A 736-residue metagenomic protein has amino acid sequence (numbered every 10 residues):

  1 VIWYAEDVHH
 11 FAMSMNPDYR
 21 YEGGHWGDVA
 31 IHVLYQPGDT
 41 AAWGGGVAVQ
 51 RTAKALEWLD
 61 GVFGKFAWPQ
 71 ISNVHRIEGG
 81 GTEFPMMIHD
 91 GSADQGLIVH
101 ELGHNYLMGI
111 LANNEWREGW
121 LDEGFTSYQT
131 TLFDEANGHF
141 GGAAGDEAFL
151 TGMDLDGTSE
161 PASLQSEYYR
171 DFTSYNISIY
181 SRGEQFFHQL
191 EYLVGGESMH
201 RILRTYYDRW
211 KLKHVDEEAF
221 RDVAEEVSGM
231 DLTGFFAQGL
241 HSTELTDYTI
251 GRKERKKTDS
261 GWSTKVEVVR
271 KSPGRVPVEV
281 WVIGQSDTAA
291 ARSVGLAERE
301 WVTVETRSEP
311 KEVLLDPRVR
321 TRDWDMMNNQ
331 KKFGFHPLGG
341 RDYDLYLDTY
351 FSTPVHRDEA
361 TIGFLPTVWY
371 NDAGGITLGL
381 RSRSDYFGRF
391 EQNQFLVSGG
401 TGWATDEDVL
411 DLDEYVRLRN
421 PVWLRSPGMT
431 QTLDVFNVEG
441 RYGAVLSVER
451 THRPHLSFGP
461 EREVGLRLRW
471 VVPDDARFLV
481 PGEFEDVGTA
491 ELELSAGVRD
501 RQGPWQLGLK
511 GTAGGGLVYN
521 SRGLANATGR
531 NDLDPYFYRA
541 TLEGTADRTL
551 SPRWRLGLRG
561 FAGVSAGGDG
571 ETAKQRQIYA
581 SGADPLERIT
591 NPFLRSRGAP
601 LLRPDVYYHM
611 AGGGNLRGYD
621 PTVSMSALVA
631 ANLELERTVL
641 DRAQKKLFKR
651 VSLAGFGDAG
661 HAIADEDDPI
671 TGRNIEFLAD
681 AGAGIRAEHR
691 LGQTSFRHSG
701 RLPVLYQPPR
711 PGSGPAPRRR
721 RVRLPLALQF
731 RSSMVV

Functional and structural regions predicted by a protein language model:
V1-V99, Y128: Hydrophobic helix-coil surface modules that form long, contiguous segments used for peptide/substrate interaction
E6, R117-V194, W210-K211, V215 (+1 more regions): Acidic/His/Gly-enriched intrinsically disordered linker/tail segments that often contain short helix/coil "MoRF-like"
M86-D146, L203: Zinc-dependent metallopeptidase catalytic helix centered on the HExxH motif and its immediate flanking segment
N176-T264: Amphipathic alpha-helical substructures
G196, D231, E359, G388-F390 (+7 more regions): Strand-connecting loop/turn motifs
L232-T233, T246-P317: Beta-strand-rich binding/interaction modules
V294, V304-E305, D316-P427, Q431-T432 (+5 more regions): Outer-membrane beta-barrel initiation region
P366-V368, G428-E439, V445-E449, E461-L468 (+5 more regions): C-terminal outer-membrane beta-barrel translocator/porin domains of Gram-negative envelope proteins and their
